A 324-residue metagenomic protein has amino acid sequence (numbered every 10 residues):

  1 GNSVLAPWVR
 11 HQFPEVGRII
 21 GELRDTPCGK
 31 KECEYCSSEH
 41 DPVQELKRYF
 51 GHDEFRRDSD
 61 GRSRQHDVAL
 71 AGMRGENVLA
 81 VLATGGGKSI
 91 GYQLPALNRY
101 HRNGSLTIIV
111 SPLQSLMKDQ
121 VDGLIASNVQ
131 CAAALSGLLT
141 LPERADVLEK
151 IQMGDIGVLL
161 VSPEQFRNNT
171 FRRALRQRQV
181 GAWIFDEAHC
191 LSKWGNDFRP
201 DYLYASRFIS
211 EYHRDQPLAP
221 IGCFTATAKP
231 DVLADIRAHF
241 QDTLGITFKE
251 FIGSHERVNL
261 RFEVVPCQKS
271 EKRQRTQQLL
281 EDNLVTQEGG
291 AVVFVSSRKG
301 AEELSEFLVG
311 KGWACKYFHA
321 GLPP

Functional and structural regions predicted by a protein language model:
G1-F13: Charged, low-complexity intrinsically disordered regions
F13, G17, G21-E54, D60-D67 (+4 more regions): Helicase motor core with emphasis on the C-terminal RecA-like subdomain
S115: Conserved Rossmann-like nucleotide-cofactor binding loop
